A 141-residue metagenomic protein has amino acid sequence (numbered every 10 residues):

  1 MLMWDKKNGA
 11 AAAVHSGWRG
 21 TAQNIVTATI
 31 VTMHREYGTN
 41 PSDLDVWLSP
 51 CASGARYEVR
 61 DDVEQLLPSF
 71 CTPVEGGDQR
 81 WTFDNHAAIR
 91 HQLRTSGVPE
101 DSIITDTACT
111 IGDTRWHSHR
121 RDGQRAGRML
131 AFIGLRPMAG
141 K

Functional and structural regions predicted by a protein language model:
M1-K141: Active-site microenvironment for binding and transforming phosphate-containing groups
